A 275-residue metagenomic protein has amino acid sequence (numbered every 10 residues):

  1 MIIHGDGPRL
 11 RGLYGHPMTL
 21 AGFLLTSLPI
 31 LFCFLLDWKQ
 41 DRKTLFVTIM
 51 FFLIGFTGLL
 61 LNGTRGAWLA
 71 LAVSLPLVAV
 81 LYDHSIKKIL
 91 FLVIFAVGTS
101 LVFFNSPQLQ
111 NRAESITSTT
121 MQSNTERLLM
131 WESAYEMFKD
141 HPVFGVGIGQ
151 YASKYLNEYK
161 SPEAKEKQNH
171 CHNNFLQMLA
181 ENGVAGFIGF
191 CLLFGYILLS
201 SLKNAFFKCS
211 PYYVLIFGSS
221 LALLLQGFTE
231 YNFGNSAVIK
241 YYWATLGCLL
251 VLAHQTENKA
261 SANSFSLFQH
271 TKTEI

Functional and structural regions predicted by a protein language model:
M1-D6, G12-Y82, L90-V97, L101-F104 (+3 more regions): Alpha-helical transmembrane segments of multi-pass inner-membrane proteins
H4, P8, S118-E132, F144-N182: Long extracytoplasmic/lumenal interhelical loops at the membrane interface of multi-pass membrane proteins
P8, G12-P17, N62-A67, Q168-N173 (+1 more regions): Membrane-interface catalytic loops of GT-C/OST-like multi-pass glycosylation enzymes that act
L35-T44, L81-I86, K203-K208, V251-I275: Membrane-interface junctions at the ends of membrane-embedded or membrane-associated helices
T44-V47, F207-F217: Membrane-interfacial loop-to-transmembrane alpha-helix junctions, especially the N-terminal start
T57, A79-Q122, M130-D140, I148: A membrane-periplasm/extracellular boundary helix in multi-pass inner-membrane enzymes that assemble envelope glycans
E181-K203, L246: Selective detector of the "anchor" transmembrane alpha-helix that sits immediately C-terminal
I216-I275: Transmembrane alpha-helices of multi-pass inner-membrane enzymes
